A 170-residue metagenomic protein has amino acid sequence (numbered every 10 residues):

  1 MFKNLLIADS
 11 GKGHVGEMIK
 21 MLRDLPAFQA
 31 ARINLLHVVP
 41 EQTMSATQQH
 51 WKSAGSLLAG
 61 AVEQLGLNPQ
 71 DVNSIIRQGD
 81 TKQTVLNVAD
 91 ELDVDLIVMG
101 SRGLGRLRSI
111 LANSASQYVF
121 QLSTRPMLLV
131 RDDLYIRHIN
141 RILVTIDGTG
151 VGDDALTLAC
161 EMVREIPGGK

Functional and structural regions predicted by a protein language model:
M1, G13, K52-S53, E63-I97: Structural beta-alpha unit
M1-Q49, R141-K170: Small/aliphatic-rich secondary-structure junction motif
K3-N4, V85-Y135: Gly/Ser-rich helix-loop-strand patches that form or flank binding pockets for ribonucleotide-derived cofactors
V15, A54, A112, S116 (+1 more regions): Short, conserved glycine- and acidic-residue-centered signature motifs in active-site or ligand-binding loops
L22, A61, V85, V119 (+1 more regions): Aromatic/hydrophobic pocket-lining residues that form π-stacking "cages" and hydrophobic walls in ligand
A31, Q70-V72, R125, G169: A structural micro-motif
N34-L36, N73-R77, L128: General small-molecule cofactor/ligand-binding pocket signal
Q48-A59: Short, surface-exposed alpha-helical segments at coil->helix boundaries
